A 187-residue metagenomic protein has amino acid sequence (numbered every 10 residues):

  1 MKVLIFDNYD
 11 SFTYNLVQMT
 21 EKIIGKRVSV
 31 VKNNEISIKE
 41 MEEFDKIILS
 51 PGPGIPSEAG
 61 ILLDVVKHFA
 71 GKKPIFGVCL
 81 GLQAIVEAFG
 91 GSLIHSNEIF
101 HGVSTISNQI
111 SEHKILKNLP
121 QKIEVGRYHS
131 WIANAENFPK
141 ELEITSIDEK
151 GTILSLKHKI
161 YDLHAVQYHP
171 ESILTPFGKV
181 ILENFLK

Functional and structural regions predicted by a protein language model:
M1-G71, L80, P176-F177, E183-K187: N-terminal beta1-alpha1 cap of cysteine-dependent amidohydrolase-like domains
E21, S37-E43, I85-A88, A135-P139 (+1 more regions): Short loop/helix-cap segments at secondary-structure boundaries that form the rim of catalytic
V28-V30, L93, I144: Generic structural signal for residues in well-ordered beta-strands
K32, H95, R127: Short loop/edge segments at beta-strand edges and connector loops that shape dinucleotide/nucleotide cofactor-binding
F44-H113, K117-N118, E124, L182-N184: Cysteine-nucleophile active-site neighborhood
C79, H129, H169: Histidine-centered divalent metal-coordination motifs
H113-I160: Catalytic beta-strand/loop cores that center a nucleophilic Ser/Cys/Thr and support acyl-enzyme chemistry
E143-K157, D162-K187: C-terminal and late-domain segments of enzyme folds
